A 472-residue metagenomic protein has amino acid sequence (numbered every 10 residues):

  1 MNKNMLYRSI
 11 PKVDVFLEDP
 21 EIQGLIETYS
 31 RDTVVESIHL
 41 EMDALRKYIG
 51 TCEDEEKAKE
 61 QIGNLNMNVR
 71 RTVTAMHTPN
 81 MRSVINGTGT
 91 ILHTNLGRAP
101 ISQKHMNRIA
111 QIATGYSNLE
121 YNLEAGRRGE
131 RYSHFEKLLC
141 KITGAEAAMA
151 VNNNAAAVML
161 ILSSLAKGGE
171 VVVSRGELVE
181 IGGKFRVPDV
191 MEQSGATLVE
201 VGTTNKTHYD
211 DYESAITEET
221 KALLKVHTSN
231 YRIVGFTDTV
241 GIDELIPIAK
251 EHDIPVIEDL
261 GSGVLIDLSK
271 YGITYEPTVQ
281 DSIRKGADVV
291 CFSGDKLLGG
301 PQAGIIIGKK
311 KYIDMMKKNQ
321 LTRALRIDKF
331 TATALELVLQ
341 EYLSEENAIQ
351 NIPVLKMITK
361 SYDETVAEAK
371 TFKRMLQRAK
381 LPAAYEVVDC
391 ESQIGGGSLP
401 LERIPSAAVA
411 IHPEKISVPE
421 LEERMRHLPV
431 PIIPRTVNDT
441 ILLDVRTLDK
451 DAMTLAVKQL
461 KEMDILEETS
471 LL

Functional and structural regions predicted by a protein language model:
M1-V73: Long amphipathic alpha-helical segments
K3-L6, R378-N438: Catalytic-core signal marking the mid-to-C-terminal active-site face
I10-P11, I85-G89, L298-P301, I404 (+1 more regions): Short Gly/Ser/Thr- and Asp/Glu-enriched loop/turn motifs at secondary-structure junctions
D43, G87-T88, R98-E124: Glycine-rich phosphate-binding segment of PLP-dependent enzymes
E55-I101, R108: Long amphipathic N-terminal alpha/beta scaffold segment
R98-A99, Q103, N107, E414-L472: PLP-dependent enzyme catalytic core of the Aspartate aminotransferase-like
G126-Y342, Q459: Conserved PLP-enzyme active-site core in the AAT-like
T331-A332, E336-G395: Conserved PLP-dependent catalytic core of the aminotransferase class-I/II
